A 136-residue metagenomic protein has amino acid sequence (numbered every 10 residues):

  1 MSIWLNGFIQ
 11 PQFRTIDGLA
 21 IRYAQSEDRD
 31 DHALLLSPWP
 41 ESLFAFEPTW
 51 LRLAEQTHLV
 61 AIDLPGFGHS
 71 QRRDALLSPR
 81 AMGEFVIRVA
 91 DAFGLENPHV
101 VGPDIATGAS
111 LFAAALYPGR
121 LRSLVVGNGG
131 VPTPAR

Functional and structural regions predicted by a protein language model:
S2-A20: N-terminal cap/lid segment of alpha/beta-hydrolase-fold proteins
I16, A24, A61-P103, V131-P134: Active-site loop/oxyanion-hole signature of alpha/beta-hydrolase fold enzymes
L19-H69: Conserved HGGG/HGGXW glycine-rich cap/lid loop of the alpha/beta-hydrolase fold
H32, Q56-H58, E96-H99, R120-S123: Structural signature of beta-strand start/N-cap positions in the alpha/beta core of ABC transporter nucleotide-binding
P38, S42, P103, L116-Y117: A short His-aromatic
G102, A106, S110: Gly/Ala-rich beta-loop-alpha elbow adjacent to hydrolase catalytic centers
L111, A115, L121-R136: Flexible "cap/lid" loop of the alpha/beta hydrolase fold
